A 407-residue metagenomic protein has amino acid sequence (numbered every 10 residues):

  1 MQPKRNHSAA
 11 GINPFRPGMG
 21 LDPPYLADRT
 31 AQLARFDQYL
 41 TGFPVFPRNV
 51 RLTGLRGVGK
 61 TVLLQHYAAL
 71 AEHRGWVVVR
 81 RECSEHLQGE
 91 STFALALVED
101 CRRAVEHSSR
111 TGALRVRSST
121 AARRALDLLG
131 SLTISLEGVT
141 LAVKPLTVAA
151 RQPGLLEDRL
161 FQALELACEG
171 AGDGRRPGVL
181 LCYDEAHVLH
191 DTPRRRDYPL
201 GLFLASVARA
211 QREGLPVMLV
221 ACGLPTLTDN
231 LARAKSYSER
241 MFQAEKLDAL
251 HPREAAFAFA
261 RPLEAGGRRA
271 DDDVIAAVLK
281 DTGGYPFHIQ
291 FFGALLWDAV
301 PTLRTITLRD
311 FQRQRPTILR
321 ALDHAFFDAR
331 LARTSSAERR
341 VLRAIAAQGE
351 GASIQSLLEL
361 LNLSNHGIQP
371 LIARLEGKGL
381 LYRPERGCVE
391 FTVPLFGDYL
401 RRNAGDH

Functional and structural regions predicted by a protein language model:
M1-V50, L395, D406-H407: A short, basic N-terminal segment
Q2-K4, A10-N13, F43, R212 (+2 more regions): C-terminal leucine-rich, beta-strand-based interaction scaffolds used for sensing/assembly
F46-V58, V62-R196, V217: P-loop NTPase nucleotide-binding core
L70, L295, R374-K378: Alpha-helical DNA-recognition elements
S84-Q88, A186-V188, L224-D229, L250-P252 (+2 more regions): Conserved nucleotide-binding/hydrolysis micro-motifs of P-loop NTPases
G172-R175, V179-C182, V188-K235: Sensor-1/coupling segment of RecA-like P-loop NTPase cores
R233-D248: A short helix-turn-beta junction within AAA+ P-loop NTPase domains corresponding to the substrate/partner-engaging
A255-H324: Amphipathic alpha-helical "lid/sensor" segments that cap RecA-like P-loop NTPase cores
